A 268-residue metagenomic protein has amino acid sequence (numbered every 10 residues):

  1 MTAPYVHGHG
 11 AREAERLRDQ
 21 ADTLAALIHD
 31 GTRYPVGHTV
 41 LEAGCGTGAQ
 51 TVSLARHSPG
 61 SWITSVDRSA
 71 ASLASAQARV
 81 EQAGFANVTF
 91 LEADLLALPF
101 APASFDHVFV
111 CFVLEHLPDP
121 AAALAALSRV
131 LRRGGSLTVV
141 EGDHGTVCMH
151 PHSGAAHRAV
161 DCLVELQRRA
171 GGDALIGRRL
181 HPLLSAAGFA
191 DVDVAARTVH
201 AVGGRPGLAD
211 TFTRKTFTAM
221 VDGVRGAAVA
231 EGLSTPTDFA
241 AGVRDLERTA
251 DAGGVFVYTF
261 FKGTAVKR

Functional and structural regions predicted by a protein language model:
T2-D22: Class I SAM-dependent methyltransferase Rossmann-like catalytic core, especially the SAM/SAH-binding loop
V6, D193-G254: C-terminal helical/coil "lid" or tail adjacent to the Rossmann-like core of SAM-dependent
D19-H38, S53: Conserved alpha-helix/loop element of class I SAM-dependent methyltransferases that forms part of the SAM/SAH-binding
L41, T47-A97: Class I SAM-dependent methyltransferase SAM/SAH-binding core
L96-H107: A short acidic, Gly/Pro-enriched loop at the edge of an enzyme's catalytic core that lines a small-molecule cofactor
D106-P120: A short SAM/SAH-binding and catalytic strip from SAM-dependent methyltransferases
A121-S136: A short glycine-rich, Lys/Arg-flanked "PGG" loop and its adjoining helix->strand segment in the class I
T138-G207, K215: Conserved catalytic/acceptor-binding region of the Class I
